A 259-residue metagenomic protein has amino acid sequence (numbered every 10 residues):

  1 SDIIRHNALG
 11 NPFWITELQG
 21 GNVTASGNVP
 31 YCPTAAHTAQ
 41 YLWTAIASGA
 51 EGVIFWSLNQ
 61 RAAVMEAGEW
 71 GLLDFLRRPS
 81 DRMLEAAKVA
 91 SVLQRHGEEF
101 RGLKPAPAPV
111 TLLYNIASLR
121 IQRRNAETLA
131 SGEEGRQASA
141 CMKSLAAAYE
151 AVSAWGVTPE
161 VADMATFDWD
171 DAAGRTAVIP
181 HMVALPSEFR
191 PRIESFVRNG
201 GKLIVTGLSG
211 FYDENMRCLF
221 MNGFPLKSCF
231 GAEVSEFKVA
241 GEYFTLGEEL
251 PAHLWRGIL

Functional and structural regions predicted by a protein language model:
S1-M142, E236-G241, T245-P251, W255: Hydrophobic targeting/anchoring helices
I3-H6, T44, A151, R192-F196: Alpha-helical scaffold elements within enzyme catalytic domains, especially in hydrolases
L9-F13, S48-V53, W155-E160, A173-R175 (+1 more regions): Loop/turn elements at helix/coil->beta-strand transitions in domains of secreted/extracellular proteins
T16, W56, L113, A162 (+2 more regions): Generic beta-strand/beta-sheet core signal
Q19-V23, N59-R61, I116-L119, T166-F167 (+3 more regions): Short, solvent-exposed loop/turn segments at secondary-structure junctions
V29-C32, A67-L72, G174-I179, C218-N222: Short low-complexity, flexible loop/linker segments enriched in glycine and/or proline with clustered acidic
T34, P180-L259: A conserved amphipathic helix/loop scaffold that creates a polar/acidic microenvironment used either to coordinate
Y149-D170: A short, well-structured beta->alpha microelement
